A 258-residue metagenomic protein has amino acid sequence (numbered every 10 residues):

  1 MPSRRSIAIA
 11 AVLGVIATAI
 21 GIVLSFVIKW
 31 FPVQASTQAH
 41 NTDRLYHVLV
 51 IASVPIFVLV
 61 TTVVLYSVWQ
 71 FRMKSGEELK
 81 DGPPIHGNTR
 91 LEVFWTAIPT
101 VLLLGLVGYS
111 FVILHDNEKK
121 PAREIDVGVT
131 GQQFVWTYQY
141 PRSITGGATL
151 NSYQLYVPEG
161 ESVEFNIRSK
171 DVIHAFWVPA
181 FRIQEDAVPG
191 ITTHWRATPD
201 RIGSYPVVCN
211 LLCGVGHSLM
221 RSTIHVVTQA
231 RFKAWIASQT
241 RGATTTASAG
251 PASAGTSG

Functional and structural regions predicted by a protein language model:
M1-P2, A11: Polybasic, low-complexity association/targeting segments
P2-R5, G21-V48, T61-V63, V68-G258: Non-transmembrane, membrane-proximal soluble domains of secreted or membrane proteins
A10-F26: Hydrophobic core of alpha-helical transmembrane segments in multi-pass integral membrane proteins
S53: Globin-like tetrapyrrole-binding proteins
